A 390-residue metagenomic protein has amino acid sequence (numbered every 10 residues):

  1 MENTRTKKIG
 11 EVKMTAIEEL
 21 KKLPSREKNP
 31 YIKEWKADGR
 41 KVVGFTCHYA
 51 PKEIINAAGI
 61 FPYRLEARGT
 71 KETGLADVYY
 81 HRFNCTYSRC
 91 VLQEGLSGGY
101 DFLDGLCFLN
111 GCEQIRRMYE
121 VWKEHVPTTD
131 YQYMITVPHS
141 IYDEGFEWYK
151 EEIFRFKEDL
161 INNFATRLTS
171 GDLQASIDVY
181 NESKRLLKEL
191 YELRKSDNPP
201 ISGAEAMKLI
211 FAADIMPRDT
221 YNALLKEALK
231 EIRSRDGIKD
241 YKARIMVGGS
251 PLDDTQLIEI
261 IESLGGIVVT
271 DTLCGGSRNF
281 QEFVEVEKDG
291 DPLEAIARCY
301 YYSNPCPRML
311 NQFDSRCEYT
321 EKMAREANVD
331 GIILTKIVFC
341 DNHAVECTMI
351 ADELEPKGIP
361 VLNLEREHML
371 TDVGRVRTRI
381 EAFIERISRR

Functional and structural regions predicted by a protein language model:
E2-K41, K150, F154, E158-Q281 (+1 more regions): A charged, amphipathic alpha-helical module
T15, K22-K36, G44-E53, E72-D77 (+1 more regions): Metallocofactor- and cofactor-centric catalytic cores in central/energy metabolism, strongly enriched
H48-Y49, I54-E66, G249-Q312, R316-M323: Redox- and metal-dependent alpha/beta enzyme cores, enriched for Fe-S-associated oxidoreductases and cofactor-handling
E66-E72, D77, T136-H139, T272-S277 (+1 more regions): Short, acidic/turn-prone active-site loops that include or flank metal/cofactor- and phosphate-binding residues
K71-Y80, Y142-G145, S277-V284, D372-R375: Short, charged, surface-exposed secondary-structure boundary motifs
Y79-S97, M309-E321: Glycine-rich, highly charged phosphate/nucleotide-binding loops
C90-N162: Acidic/His-rich segments in extracytoplasmic proteins that coordinate ligands and/or metal ions
C317-A324, V329-G331, T335-R390: TerminUS-proximal long segments
